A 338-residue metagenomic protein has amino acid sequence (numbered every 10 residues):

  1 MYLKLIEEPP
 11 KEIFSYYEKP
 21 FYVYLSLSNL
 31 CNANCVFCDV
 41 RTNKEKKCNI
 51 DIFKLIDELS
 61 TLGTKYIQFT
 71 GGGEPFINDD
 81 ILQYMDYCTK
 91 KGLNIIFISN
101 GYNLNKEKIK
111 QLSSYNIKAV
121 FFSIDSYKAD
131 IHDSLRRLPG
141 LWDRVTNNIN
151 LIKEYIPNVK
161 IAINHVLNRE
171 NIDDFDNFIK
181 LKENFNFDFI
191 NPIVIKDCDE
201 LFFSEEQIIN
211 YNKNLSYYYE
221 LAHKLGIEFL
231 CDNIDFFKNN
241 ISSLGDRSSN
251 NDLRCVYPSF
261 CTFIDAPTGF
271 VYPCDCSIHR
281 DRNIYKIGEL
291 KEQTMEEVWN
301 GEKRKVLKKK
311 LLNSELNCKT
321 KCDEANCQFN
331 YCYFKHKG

Functional and structural regions predicted by a protein language model:
M1-A119, L201, Q207-Y211: Conserved alpha-helical substructure of the radical SAM core
M1-K44, D57-T61, S242-N250, S259-F260 (+4 more regions): N-terminal pre-core extensions flanking Radical SAM catalytic domains
S26, K47-I50, N94, S114-P267 (+2 more regions): Radical SAM enzyme [4Fe-4S]-AdoMet core and its adjacent flexible, acidic and glycine-rich loops/tails across
E58-T61, Y87-K90, L151, L181-N184 (+2 more regions): Residues within well-ordered alpha-helical secondary structure of globular protein domains
N105-K106, F175, N300-G301: Polar helix-capping/helix-linker motif
F263-A266, R282, N326-K337: Extracellular/mature segments of secreted proteins
